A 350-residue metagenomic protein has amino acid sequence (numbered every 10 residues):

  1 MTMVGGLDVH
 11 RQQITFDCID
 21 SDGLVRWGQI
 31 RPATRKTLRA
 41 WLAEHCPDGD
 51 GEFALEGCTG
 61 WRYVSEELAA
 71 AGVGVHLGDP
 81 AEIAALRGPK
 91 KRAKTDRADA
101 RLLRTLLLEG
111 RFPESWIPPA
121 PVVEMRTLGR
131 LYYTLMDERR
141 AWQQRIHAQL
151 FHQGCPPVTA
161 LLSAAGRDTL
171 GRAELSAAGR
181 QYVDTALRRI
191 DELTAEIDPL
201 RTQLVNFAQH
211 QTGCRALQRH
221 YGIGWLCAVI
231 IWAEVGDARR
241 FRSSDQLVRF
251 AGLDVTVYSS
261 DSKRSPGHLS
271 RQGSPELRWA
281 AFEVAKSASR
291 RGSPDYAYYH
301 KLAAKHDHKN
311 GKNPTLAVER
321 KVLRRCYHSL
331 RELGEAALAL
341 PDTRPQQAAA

Functional and structural regions predicted by a protein language model:
M1-D20, L103, L135: Gly/Thr-rich phosphate-binding beta-strand-loop-beta motif of the actin/hexokinase/Hsp70
Q12-K36: Short glycine-rich, Thr/Ser-proximal phosphate-binding strand/loop in the N-terminal lobe of ATP-dependent enzymes
R35-E52: Short, basic/hydrophobic alpha-helical segments
H76-E114, T169, K263-Q272: Short alpha-helix plus adjacent loop in nuclease-associated cores
R104-R130, A165-A177: A short, charged helix-loop
G129-A216: Glycine-rich, often acidic, oxyanion-interacting loops/wings at catalytic, nucleic-acid, or phospho-protein interfaces
A216-R219, W225-L226, I230-G311: Phosphate-backbone recognition surface of nucleic-acid-processing proteins
S262, H300-A350: Low-complexity, acidic/Ser/Thr- and charged residue-rich accessory regions of DNA metabolism proteins
